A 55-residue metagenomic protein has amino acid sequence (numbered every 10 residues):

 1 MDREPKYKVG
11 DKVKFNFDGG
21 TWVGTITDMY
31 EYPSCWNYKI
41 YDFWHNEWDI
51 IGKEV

Functional and structural regions predicted by a protein language model:
M1-V9: Mixed-charge, Lys/Arg-rich low-complexity intrinsically disordered regions
K12-V55: Basic/aromatic-rich interaction segments and small domains that mediate binding to polyanionic partners
